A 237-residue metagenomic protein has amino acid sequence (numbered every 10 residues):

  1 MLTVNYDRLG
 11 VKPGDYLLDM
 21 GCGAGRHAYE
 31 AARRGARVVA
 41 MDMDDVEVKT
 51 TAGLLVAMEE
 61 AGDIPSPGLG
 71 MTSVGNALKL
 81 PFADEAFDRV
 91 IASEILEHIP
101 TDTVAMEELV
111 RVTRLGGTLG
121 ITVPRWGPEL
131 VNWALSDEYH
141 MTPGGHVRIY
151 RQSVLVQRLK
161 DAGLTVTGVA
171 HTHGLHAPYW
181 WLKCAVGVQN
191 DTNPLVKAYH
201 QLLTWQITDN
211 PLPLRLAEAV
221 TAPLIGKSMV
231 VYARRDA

Functional and structural regions predicted by a protein language model:
M1-A83, R89-S93, T103-M106, V147 (+3 more regions): Conserved N-terminal segment of class I S-adenosyl-L-methionine
V38, L119-G120: A short hydrophobic/small-residue beta-strand
A52, L130-L135, Y179-K183: Short aromatic-enriched loop/helix-cap "lid" or pocket-rim segments at secondary-structure transitions that line
E94-H98: A short His-aromatic
T103-T118: A short glycine-rich, Lys/Arg-flanked "PGG" loop and its adjoining helix->strand segment in the class I
I121-R148, V156-R158: Short, glycine-/aromatic-enriched active-site segment of Class I SAM-dependent methyltransferases
S153-A170, R234-R235: A SAM-dependent methyltransferase catalytic signature shared across enzymes that methylate proteins
G168-I207, K227-S228: Conserved catalytic loop of SAM-dependent methyltransferase domains
